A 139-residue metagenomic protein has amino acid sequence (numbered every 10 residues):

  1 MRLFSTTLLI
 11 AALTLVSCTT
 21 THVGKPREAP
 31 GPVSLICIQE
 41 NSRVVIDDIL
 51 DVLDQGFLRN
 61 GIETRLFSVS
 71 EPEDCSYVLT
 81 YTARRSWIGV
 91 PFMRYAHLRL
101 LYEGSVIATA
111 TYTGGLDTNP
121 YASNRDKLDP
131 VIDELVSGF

Functional and structural regions predicted by a protein language model:
R2-I10, V16-I62: A structural "domain/chain start" motif
T19-A29, G56, G114-F139: C-terminal/domain-edge helix-coil "capping" segments
K25-R27, S68-S70, I88: Short, flexible, glycine/charge-rich loop motifs used to bind or transfer phosphoryl groups or to couple energy/partner
S34, N60, Y77, R94-A96 (+1 more regions): Envelope-exposed proteins and targeting segments
N41, V69, T82, Y112-T113: Active-site-proximal beta-strand/loop segments in catalytic clefts of secreted hydrolases
V44-I49, G89-V90, N119-P120: Solvent-exposed loop/turn segments connecting transmembrane beta-strands in outer-membrane beta-barrel proteins
L66-R85: A short, hydrophobic beta-strand-centered structural micro-motif
V90-G114: Amphipathic beta-strand/beta-sheet edge segments enriched in Tyr/Trp
